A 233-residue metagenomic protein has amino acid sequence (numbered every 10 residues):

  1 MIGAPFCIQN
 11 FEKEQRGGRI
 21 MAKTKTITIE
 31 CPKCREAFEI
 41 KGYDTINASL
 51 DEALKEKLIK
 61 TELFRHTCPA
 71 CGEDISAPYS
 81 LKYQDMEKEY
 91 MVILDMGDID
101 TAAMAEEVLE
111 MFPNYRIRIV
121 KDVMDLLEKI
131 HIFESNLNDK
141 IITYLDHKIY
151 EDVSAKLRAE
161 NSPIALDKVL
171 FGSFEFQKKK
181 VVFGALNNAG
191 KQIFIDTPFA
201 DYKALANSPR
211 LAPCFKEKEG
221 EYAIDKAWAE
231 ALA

Functional and structural regions predicted by a protein language model:
I2, R16-G17, F183, E219: Feature targets compositionally biased, intrinsically disordered low-complexity regions with long contiguous runs
G3-I20: Short, Lys/Arg-enriched N-terminal segments with co-localized hydrophobic residues within the first ~10-30 amino acids
G17-G97: N-terminal cysteine/histidine-rich coordination modules
A22-T24, I224-A233: Short acidic DE-rich linear segments
K88-D225: Long, contiguous alpha-helical scaffold regions
